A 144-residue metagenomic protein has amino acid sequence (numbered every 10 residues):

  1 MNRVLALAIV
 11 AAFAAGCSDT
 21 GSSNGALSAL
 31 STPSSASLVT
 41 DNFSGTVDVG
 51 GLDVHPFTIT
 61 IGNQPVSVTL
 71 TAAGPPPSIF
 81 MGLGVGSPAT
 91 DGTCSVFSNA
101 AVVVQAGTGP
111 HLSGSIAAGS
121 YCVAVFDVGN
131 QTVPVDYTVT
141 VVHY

Functional and structural regions predicted by a protein language model:
M1-A6: Bacterial N-terminal signal peptides that target proteins for export
L7-A11: Hydrophobic alpha-helical membrane-embedded or membrane-associated segments
F13-G16: C-terminal motif of bacterial Sec signal peptides marking the signal peptidase cleavage site
S18-D19, T46-S98, S115-Y121, P134: Acidic, Ser/Thr/Pro-rich low-complexity intrinsically disordered segments
D19-V39, H55, L83-D91, S120-Y144: C-terminal edge strands of extracellular/lumenal beta-sandwich accessory domains
P33, L38, D48-L52, N63 (+1 more regions): Solvent-exposed, conformationally flexible loop/turn segments
N42-F43: Surface-exposed, proline-enriched loop/turn segments that connect beta strands in immunoglobulin-like
A101-I116: Beta-sandwich interaction modules
